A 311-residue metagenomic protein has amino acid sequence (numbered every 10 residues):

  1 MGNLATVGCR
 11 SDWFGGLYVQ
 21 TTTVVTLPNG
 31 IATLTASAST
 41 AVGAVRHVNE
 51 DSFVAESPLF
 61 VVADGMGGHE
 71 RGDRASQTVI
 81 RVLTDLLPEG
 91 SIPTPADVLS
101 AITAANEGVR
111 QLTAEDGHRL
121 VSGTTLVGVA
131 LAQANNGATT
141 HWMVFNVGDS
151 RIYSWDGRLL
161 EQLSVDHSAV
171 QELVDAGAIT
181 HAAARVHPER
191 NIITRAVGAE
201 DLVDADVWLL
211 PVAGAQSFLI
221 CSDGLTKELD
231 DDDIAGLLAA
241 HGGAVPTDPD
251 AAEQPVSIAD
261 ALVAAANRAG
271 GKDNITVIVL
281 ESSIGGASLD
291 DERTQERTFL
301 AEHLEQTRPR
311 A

Functional and structural regions predicted by a protein language model:
M1-A311: PP2C/PPM-type serine/threonine phosphatase catalytic domain
